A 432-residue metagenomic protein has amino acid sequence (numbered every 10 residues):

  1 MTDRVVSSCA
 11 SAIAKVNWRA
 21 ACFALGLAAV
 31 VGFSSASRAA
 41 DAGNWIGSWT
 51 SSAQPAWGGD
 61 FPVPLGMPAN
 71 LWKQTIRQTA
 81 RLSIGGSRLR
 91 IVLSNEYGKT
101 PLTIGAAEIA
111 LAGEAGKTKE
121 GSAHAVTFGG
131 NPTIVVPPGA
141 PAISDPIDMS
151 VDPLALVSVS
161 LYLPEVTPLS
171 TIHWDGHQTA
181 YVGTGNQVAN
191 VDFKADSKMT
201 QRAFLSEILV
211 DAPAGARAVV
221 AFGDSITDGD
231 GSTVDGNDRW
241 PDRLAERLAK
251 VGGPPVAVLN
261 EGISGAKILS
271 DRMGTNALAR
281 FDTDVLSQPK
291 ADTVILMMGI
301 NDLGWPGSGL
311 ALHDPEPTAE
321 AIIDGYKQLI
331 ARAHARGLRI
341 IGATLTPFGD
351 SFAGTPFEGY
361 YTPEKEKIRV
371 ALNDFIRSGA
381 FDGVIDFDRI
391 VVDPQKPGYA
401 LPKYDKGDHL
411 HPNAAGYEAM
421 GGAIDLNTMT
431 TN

Functional and structural regions predicted by a protein language model:
T2-F23: Bacterial N-terminal signal peptides that target proteins for export
V6, G26, G32-F222, S232-D235 (+2 more regions): N-terminal secretory targeting modules
R90, A218-G223, T227, A257-G262 (+4 more regions): Structural recognition of the beta-strand scaffold that forms the well-ordered cores of secreted hydrolase catalytic
Y97, E165-V166, S225-G229, I263-I268 (+4 more regions): Solvent-exposed loop/turn segments at secondary-structure junctions within structured extracellular/periplasmic domains
A216-D242, S264-K267: Catalytic nucleophile-elbow at a beta strand-turn-alpha helix junction centered on a G-D-S/GDSL motif, marking
S232, I263-A321: Oxyanion-hole/transition-state-stabilizing segment in secreted/luminal serine hydrolases and related acyltransferases
L278, G304-P306, T346-N432: Catalytic His-Asp segment of secreted/periplasmic serine-dependent ester chemistry enzymes
Y326-H334: Surface-exposed amphipathic alpha-helices with a cationic face
